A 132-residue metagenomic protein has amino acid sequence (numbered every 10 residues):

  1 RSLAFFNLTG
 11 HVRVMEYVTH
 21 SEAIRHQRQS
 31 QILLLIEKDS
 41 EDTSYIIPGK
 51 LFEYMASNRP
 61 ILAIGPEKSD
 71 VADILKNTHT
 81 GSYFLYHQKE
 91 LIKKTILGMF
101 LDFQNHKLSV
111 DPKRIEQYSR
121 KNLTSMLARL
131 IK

Functional and structural regions predicted by a protein language model:
R1-I24: Nucleotide-activated donor-binding/catalytic signature segment of Leloir-type glycosyltransferases, i.e., the conserved
Y17-H20, P48, K68, K89: Structural motif corresponding to alpha-helix initiation and N-cap regions
T19-S30, A56: Short acidic alpha-helix that forms the nucleotide-activated donor recognition element in Leloir-type transferases
I24, P48-A56, A72-D73: Short alpha-helical segment that forms part of, or immediately flanks, the ligand-binding pocket in carbohydrate-active
Q27-S44: Acidic donor-binding loop of glycosyltransferase active sites
I32-L35, E53-G65: Short hydrophobic beta-strand element within catalytic cores of glycosyltransferases and related nucleotide-activated
P66-L97: Change "using UDP/GDP/dTDP sugars" to "using nucleotide sugars
H87-K93, Q104-I131: A charged, aromatic-enriched C-terminal amphipathic alpha-helix characteristic of glycosyltransferases across folds
